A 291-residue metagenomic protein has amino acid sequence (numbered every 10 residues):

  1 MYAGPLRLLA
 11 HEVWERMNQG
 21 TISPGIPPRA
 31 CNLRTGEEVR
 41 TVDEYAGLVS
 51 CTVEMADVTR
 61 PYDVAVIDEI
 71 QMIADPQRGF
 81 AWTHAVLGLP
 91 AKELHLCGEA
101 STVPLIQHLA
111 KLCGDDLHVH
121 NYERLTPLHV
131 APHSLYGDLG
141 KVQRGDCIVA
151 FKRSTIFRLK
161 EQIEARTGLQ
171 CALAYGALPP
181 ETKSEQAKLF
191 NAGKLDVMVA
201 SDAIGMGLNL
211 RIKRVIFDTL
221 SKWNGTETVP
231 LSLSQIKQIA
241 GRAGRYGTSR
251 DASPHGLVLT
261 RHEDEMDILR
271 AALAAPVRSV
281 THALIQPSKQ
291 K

Functional and structural regions predicted by a protein language model:
M1-V13, H95-C97, T102-V103, G140-T167 (+1 more regions): Conserved strand-helix element at the start of the C-terminal RecA-like helicase core
E12-P61: Inter-Walker segment of RecA-like/P-loop motor cores
L33-E44, R158, G168-S201: Conserved helicase ATPase core of P-loop NTP-dependent helicases/translocases
D43-R60, F190-N209: Conserved two-lobed SF2 helicase motor
V58-Y62, I70-T83, Q107, L159 (+1 more regions): Conserved ATPase-coupling elements of RecA-like P-loop NTPase cores
Q71-H129: Post-DEXD/H (motif II) to motif III coupling segment of the RecA-like Helicase ATP-binding lobe
Q77-A81, L87-G88, Y122-E164: Conserved interdomain hinge at the start of the Helicase C-terminal
K92-V103, A110, N191-V197, L210-P276: Conserved segment of the helicase C-terminal RecA-like domain
